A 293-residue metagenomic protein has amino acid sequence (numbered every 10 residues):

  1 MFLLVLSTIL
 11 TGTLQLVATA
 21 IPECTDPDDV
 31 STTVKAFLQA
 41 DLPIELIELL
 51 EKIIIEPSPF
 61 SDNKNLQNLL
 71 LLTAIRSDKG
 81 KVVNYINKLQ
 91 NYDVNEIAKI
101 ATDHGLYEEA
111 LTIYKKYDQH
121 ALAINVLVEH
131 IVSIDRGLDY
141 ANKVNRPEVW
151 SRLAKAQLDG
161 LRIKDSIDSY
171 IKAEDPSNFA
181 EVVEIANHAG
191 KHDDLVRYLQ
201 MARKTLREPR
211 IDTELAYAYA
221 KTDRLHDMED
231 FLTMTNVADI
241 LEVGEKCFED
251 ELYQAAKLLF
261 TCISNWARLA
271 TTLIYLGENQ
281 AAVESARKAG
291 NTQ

Functional and structural regions predicted by a protein language model:
M1-Q293: Extended alpha-helical assembly domains of large eukaryotic scaffold proteins
